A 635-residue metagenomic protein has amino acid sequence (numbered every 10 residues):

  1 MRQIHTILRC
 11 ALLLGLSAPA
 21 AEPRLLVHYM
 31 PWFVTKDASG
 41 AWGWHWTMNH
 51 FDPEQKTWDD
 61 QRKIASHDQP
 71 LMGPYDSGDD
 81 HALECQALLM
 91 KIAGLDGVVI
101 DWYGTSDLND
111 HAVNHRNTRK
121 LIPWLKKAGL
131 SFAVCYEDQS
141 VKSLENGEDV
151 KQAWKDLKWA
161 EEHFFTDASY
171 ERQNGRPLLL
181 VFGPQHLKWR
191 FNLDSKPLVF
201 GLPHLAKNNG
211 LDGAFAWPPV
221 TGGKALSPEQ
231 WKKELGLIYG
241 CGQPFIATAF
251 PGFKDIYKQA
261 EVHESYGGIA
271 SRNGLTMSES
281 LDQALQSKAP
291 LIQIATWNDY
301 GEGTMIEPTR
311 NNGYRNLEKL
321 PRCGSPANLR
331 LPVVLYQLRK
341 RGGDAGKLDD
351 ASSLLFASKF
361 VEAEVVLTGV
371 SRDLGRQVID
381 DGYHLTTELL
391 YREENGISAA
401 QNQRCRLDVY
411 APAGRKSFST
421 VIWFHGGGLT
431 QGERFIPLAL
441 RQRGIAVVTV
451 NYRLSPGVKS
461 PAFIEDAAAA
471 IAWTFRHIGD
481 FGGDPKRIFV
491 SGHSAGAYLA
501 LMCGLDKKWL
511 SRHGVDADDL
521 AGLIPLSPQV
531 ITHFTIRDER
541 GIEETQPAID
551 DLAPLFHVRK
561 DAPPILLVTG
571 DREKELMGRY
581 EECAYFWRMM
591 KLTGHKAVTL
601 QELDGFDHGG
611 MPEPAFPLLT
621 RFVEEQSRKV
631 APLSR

Functional and structural regions predicted by a protein language model:
A21-V333, Q337-S353, F360: Glycan-processing catalytic domains of CAZymes
L374-K416: N-terminal cap/lid segment of alpha/beta-hydrolase-fold proteins
S417-G428: Short beta-strand element of the alpha/beta-hydrolase
E433-T449: Short amphipathic alpha-helix adjacent to the substrate-entry channel of hydrolases
A469-D538, I549-D550: Primarily recognizes the serine-hydrolase "nucleophile elbow" in alpha/beta-hydrolase and SGNH/GDSL folds
G514-I536, T545-A584, R588, L592: The feature captures the conserved acid-bearing segment of alpha/beta-hydrolase catalytic domains
V568, Y580, A584-W587, K591-R635: C-terminal catalytic histidine-bearing segment of alpha/beta-hydrolase fold enzymes
